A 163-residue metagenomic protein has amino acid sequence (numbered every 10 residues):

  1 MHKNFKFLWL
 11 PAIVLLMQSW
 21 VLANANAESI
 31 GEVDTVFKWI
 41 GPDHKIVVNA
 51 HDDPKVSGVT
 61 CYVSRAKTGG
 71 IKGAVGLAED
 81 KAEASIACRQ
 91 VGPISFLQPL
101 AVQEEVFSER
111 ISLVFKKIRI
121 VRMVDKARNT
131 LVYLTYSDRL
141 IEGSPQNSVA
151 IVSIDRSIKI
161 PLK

Functional and structural regions predicted by a protein language model:
M1-P11: Bacterial N-terminal signal peptides that target proteins for export
H2, N24-S29: Basic/polar N-terminal segments that are highly enriched at the extreme N-terminus, encompassing both cleavable
F7-W9, H44, S57, N129: Residues at beta-strand starts and edge strands
L16-N24: C-terminal segment of classical bacterial N-terminal signal peptides
A27-A87: N-terminal secretory signal peptides
I46-A50, V59-C61, I120-R122, T130-T135: Broad, structure-driven detector of short, well-ordered beta-strand segments within folded domains
T60-K126: Mature extracytoplasmic domains of secretory-pathway proteins
A127-K163: C-terminal partner/receptor-binding element of secreted or periplasmic proteins
